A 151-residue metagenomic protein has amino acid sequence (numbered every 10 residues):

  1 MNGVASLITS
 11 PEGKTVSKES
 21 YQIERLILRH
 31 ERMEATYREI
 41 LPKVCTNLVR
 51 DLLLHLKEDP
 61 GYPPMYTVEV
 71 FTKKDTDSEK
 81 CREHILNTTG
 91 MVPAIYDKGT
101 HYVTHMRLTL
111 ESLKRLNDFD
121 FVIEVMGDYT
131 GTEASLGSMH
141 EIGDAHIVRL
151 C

Functional and structural regions predicted by a protein language model:
M1-C151: Autoinhibitory N-terminal propeptides
